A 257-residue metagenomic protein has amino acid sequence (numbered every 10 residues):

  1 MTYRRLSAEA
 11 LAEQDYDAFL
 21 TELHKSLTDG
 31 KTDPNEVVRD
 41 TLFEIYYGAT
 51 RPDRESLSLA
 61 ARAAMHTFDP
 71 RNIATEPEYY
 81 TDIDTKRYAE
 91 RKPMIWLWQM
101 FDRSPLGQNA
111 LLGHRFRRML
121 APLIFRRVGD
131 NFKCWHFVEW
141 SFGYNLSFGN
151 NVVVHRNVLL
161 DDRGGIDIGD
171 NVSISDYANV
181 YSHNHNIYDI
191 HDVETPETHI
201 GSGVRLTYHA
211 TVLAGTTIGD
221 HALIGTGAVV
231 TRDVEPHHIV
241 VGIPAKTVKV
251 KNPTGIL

Functional and structural regions predicted by a protein language model:
M1-L123, P253-L257: Terminal amphipathic alpha-helical/low-complexity segments used for targeting or macromolecular assembly
D102, G107-R118, I124, H136-I218 (+2 more regions): Flexible, glycine/small-residue-enriched loop-and-beta-strand segment within the central core of proteins
R127: Short proline/glycine- and basic residue-enriched helix-capping loop/turn segments at helix->loop/beta transitions
G169, G219, L223-G225, H237: A generic "structured core" feature
T231-R232: Active-site/ligand-binding-proximal alpha/beta "capping" segment
E235-P236, V241-P244: Acidic, glycine-centered active-site loop in nucleotide-sugar glycosyltransferases
